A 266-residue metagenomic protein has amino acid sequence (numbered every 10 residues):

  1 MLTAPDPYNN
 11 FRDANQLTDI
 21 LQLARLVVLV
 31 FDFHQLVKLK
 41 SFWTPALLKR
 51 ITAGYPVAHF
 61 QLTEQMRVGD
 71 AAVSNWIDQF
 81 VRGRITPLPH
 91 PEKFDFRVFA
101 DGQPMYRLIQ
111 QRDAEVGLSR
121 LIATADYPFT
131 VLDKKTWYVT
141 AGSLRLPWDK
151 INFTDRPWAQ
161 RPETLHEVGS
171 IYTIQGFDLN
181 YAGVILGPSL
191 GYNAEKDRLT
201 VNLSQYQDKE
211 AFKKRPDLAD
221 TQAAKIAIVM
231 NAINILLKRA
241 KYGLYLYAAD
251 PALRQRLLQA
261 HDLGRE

Functional and structural regions predicted by a protein language model:
M1-Q61, A194: Signature of the SF2 helicase/ATPase Hel1-core->accessory helical subdomain module
L2-Y8, P89-F96, P216-D220: Acidic/glycine-enriched edge-of-secondary-structure segments
A4-F11, V37, F153-P157, Y172-I174 (+1 more regions): Short, contiguous acidic/charged loop-to-helix segments that flank catalytic cores in large enzymes
N9-D13, G102, R161, K225-I226: A conditional alpha-helix N-cap/helix-loop micro-motif detector
L26-V28, P162, E167-E266: C-terminal accessory regions
D32, A125-P128, A249-D250: Short, well-ordered beta-to-alpha junction loops that form the rim of enzyme active sites and present histidine/acidic
L36-T44, G54-R198: Conserved helicase/translocase motor-coupling segment
